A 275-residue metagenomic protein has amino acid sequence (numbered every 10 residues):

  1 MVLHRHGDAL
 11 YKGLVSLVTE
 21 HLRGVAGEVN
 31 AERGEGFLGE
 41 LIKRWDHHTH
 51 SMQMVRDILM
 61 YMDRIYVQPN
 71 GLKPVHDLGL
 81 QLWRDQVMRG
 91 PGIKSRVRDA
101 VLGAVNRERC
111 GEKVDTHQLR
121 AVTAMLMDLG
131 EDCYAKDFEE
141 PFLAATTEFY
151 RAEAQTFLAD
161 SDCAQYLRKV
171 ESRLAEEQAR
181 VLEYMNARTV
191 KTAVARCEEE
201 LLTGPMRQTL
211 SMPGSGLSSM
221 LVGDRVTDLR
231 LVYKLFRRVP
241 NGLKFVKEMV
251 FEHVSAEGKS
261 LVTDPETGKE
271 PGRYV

Functional and structural regions predicted by a protein language model:
M1-V275: Eukaryotic scaffold/interaction segments
